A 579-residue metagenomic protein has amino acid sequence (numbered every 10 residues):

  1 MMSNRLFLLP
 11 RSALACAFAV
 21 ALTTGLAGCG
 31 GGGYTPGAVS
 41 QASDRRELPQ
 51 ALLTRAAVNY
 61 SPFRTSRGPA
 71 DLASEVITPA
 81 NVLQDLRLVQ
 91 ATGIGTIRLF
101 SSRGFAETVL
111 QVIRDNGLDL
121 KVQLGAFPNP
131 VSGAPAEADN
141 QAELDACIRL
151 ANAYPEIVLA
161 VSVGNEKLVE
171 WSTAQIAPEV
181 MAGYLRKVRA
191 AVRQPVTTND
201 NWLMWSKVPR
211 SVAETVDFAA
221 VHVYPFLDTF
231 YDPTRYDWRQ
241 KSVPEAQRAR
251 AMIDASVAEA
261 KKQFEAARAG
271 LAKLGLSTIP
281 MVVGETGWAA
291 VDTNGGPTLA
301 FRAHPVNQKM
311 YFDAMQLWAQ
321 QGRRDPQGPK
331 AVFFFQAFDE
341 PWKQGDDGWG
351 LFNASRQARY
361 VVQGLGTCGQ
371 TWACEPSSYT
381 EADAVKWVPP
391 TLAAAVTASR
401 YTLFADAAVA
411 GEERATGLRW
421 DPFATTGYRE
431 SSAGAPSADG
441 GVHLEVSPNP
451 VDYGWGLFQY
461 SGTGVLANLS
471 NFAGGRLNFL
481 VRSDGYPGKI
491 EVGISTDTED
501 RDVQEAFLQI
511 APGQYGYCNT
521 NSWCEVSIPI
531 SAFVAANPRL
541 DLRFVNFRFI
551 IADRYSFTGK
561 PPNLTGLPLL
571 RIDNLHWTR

Functional and structural regions predicted by a protein language model:
G25-G28: C-terminal motif of bacterial Sec signal peptides marking the signal peptidase cleavage site
G37-P49, A70, P297-P305, A314 (+1 more regions): Aromatic-rich peripheral "rim/lid" segments of glycoside hydrolase catalytic domains that contact and position glycan
L52-L144, L444: N-terminal carbohydrate-binding/catalytic regions of secreted carbohydrate-active enzymes
T108-P195, V283, D484-G485, F507 (+1 more regions): Substrate-binding cleft of extracellular glycoside hydrolase catalytic domains
L124, V158-L159, N165, D200-A260 (+2 more regions): Aromatic- and acid-rich polysaccharide-binding/catalytic face of secreted or lumenal carbohydrate-active enzymes
V169, T173-A174, L227-A251, K273-Y311 (+1 more regions): Active-site clefts of carbohydrate-active enzymes
V188-K207, A272-T286, D325-E340: Aromatic-lined carbohydrate-recognition surfaces of secreted/lumenal glycan-active proteins
W387-R579: Beta-rich carbohydrate-recognition modules and glycan-binding surfaces
